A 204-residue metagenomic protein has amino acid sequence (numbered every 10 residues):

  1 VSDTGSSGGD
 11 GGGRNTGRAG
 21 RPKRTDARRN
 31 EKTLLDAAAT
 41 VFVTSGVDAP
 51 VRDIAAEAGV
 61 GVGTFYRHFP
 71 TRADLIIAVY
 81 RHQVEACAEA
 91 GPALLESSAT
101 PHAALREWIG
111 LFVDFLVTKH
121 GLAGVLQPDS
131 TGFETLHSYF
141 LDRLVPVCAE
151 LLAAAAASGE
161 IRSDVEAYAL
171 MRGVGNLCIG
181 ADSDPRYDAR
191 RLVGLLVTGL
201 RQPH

Functional and structural regions predicted by a protein language model:
V1-E57, D74: Basic, helix-initiating cap at the start of DNA-binding domains
N30, Q83, C87, P101 (+5 more regions): Hydrophobic/aromatic residues within well-ordered alpha-helical segments
G46-V47, R67, R162: Helix-turn-helix/winged-helix DNA-binding modules
G59-F69: Short hydrophobic/aromatic patch on the recognition helix
T71-I76, C87: Short amphipathic alpha-helical segment with a characteristic S/N-K-E followed by hydrophobic residues
A78, E89-T118, F133: Hydrophobic alpha-helical connector segments
E85, T118, V125, G132-E160 (+3 more regions): Amphipathic alpha-helical packing segments from all-alpha helical-bundle domains
